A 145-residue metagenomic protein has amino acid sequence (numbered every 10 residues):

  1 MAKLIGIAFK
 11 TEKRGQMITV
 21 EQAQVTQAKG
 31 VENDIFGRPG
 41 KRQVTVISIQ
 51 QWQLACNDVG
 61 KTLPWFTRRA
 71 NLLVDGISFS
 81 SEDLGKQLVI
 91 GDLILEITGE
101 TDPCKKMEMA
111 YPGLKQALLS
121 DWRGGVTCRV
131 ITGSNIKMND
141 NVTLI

Functional and structural regions predicted by a protein language model:
M1-K106, N135, I145: Electropositive, beta-rich accessory/interaction domains or terminal extensions that provide binding surfaces
T62-N71, A110-G125: Short, basic/aromatic beta-hairpin or loop at an interaction surface
T101-C104, E108, R123, T127: Short amphipathic alpha-helical surface patches that serve as generic macromolecular interface elements
E108-M109, D140: Short, charged, solvent-exposed linker or helix-capping segments at domain edges/interfaces that act as flexible hinges
V126-I145: Well-ordered alpha/beta subsegment
